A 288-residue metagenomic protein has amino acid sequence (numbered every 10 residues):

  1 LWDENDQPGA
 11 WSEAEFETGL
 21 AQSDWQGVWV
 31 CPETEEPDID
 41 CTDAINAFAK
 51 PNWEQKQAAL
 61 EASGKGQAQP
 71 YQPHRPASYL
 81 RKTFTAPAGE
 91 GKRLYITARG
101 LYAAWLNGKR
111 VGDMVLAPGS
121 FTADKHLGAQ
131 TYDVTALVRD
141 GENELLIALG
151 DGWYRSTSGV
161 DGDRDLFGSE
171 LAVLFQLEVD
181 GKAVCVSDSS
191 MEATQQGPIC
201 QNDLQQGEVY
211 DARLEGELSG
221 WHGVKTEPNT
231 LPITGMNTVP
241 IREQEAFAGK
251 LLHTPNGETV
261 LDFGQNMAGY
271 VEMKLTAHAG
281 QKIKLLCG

Functional and structural regions predicted by a protein language model:
W2-G288: Extracellular/oxidizing-compartment recognition motifs
